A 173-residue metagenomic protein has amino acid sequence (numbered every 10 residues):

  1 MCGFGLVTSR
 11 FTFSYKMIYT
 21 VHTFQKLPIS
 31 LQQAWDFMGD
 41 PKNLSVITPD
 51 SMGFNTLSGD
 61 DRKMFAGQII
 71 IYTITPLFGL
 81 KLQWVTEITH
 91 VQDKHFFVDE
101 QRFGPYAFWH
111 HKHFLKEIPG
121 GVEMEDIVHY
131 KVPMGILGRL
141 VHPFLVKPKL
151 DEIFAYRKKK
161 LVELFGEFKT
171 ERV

Functional and structural regions predicted by a protein language model:
F13-F65: Hydrophobic ligand-binding cavity/cleft-lining segments
T20-H22, K81-V85, F108-H111: Short, surface-exposed coil-to-beta transition loops
L27-I29, P76-F78, H90, P105 (+1 more regions): Beta-strand elements of well-folded, non-transmembrane domains
L31, T89-F96, F114-E123: A short, structured loop/turn motif at beta-sheet edges
T56-F103, Y156-K159, E163-L164, F168-R172: Glycine-rich portal/gate segments that line the openings of hydrophobic small-molecule binding cavities
Q101-E152, R172: Beta-strand/loop substructures that line and gate deep hydrophobic ligand-binding cavities in soluble
